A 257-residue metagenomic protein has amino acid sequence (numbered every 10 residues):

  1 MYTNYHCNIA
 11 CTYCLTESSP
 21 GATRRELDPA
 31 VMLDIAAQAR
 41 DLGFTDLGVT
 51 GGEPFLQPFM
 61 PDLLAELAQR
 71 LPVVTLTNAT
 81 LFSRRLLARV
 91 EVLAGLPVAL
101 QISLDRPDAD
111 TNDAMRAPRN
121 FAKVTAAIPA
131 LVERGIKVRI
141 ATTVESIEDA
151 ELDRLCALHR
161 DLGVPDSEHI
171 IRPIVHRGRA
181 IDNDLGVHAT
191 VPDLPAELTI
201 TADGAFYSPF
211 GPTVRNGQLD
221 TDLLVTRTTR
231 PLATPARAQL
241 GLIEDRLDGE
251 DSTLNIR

Functional and structural regions predicted by a protein language model:
M1-P29: Canonical Radical SAM [4Fe-4S] cluster-binding loop centered on the CxxxCxxC motif and its immediate flanking residues
Y2, L15, G48, R139 (+1 more regions): Conserved beta-strand segments that form the floor/walls of ligand-binding pockets within enzyme and binding domains
C7, C11, V49, T75 (+2 more regions): Conserved, mostly hydrophobic/aromatic
G21-D34, P54-A94, L104-D108, R119-K123 (+1 more regions): Canonical radical SAM enzyme core domain
D34-G52: Short Fe-S-cluster ligation motifs
L42-L47, R70, V74, V98-A99 (+1 more regions): Conserved C-terminal portion of the radical SAM core fold that forms the substrate/S-adenosylmethionine-binding
D110-R116: Surface-exposed cleft-lining segments at the edges of enzyme active sites
H176-R257: Accessory C-terminal segments flanking Radical SAM cores
